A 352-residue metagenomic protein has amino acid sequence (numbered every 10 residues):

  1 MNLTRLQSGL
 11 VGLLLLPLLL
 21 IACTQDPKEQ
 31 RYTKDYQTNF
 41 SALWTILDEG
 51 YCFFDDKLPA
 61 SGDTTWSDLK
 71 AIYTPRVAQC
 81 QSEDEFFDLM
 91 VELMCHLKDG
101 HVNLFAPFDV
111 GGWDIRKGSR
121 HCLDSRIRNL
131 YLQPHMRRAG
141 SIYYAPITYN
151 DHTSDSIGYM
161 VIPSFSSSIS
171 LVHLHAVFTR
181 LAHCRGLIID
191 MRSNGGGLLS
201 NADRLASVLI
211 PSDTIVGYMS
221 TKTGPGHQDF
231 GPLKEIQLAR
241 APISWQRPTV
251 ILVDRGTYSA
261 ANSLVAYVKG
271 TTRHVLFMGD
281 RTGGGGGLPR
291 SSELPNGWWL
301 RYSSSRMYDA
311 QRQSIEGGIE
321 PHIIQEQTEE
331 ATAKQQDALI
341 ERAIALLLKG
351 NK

Functional and structural regions predicted by a protein language model:
M1-Q30: Bacterial Sec-dependent N-terminal signal peptides
S8, G12, A139-I142, G287: Short beta-strand-initiation
P17, L181-H183, I243: Alpha-helix termination/capping residues and helix-transition junctions
I21, R185, P321-I323: Short acidic (Asp/Glu) and glycine-rich catalytic loops that position anionic groups and cofactors
C23-S220, H227-L233, P248, H274 (+2 more regions): Flexible, low-complexity junctional segments that flank or bridge functional domains
S200-K334: Conserved acidic, small-residue-rich alpha-beta core segments centered on
I324-N351: Extracytoplasmic/peripheral linker and loop segments enriched in polar/acidic and small residues with frequent Thr/Pro
